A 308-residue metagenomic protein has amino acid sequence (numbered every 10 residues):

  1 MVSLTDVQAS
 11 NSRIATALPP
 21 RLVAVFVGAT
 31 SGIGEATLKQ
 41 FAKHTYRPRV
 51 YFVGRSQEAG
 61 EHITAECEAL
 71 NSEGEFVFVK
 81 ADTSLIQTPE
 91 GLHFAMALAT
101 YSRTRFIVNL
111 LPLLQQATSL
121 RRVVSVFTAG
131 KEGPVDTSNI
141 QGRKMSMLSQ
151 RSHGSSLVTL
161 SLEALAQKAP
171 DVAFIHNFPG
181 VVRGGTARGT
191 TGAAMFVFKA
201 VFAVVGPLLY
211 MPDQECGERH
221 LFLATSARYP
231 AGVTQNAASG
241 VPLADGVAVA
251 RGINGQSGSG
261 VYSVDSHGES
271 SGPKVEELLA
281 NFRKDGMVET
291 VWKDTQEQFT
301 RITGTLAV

Functional and structural regions predicted by a protein language model:
M1-V79, S138-V308: NAD(P)H-dependent oxidoreductase Rossmann-fold/reductase module
E75, Q87-A99, K144: Short alpha-helical oligomerization interface
T83: Hydrophobic anchor residue in the Rossmann-like NAD(P) cofactor-binding loop of oxidoreductases, predominantly
G91-F94, R122, L148, S152: Transmembrane alpha-helices of multi-pass eukaryotic membrane proteins
F94-S102, H153, M211: Glycine-rich NAD(P)-binding loop of the Rossmann-fold in SDR/ketoreductase-type enzymes
L98-T118, E163-Q167: Amphipathic alpha-helical dimer-interface segment in Rossmann-like NAD(P)H-dependent oxidoreductases
L114-V135, P170-V172: Active-site loop of short-chain dehydrogenase/reductase
